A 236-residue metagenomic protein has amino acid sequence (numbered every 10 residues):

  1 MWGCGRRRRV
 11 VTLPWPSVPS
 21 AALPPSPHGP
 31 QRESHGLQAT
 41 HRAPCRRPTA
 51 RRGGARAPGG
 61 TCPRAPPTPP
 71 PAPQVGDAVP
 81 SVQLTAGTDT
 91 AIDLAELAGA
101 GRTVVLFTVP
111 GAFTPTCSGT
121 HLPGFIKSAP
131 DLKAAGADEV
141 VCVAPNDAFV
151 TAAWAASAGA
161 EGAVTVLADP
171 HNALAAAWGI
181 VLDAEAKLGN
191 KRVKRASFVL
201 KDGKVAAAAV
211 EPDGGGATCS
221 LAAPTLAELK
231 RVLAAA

Functional and structural regions predicted by a protein language model:
M1-P14: Extreme N-terminal basic, low-complexity initiation segments that serve as generic localization/processing leaders
R7-V10, S20, G159: Intrinsically disordered, low-complexity regulatory segments enriched in acidic/serine/proline/glutamine/glycine
L13-P14, A21, A78, A95: Compositionally biased, intrinsically disordered low-complexity segments
P14-R47: N-terminal chloroplast transit peptides
G36-R47, R51-A236: Chalcogenol-based redox active-site neighborhoods
